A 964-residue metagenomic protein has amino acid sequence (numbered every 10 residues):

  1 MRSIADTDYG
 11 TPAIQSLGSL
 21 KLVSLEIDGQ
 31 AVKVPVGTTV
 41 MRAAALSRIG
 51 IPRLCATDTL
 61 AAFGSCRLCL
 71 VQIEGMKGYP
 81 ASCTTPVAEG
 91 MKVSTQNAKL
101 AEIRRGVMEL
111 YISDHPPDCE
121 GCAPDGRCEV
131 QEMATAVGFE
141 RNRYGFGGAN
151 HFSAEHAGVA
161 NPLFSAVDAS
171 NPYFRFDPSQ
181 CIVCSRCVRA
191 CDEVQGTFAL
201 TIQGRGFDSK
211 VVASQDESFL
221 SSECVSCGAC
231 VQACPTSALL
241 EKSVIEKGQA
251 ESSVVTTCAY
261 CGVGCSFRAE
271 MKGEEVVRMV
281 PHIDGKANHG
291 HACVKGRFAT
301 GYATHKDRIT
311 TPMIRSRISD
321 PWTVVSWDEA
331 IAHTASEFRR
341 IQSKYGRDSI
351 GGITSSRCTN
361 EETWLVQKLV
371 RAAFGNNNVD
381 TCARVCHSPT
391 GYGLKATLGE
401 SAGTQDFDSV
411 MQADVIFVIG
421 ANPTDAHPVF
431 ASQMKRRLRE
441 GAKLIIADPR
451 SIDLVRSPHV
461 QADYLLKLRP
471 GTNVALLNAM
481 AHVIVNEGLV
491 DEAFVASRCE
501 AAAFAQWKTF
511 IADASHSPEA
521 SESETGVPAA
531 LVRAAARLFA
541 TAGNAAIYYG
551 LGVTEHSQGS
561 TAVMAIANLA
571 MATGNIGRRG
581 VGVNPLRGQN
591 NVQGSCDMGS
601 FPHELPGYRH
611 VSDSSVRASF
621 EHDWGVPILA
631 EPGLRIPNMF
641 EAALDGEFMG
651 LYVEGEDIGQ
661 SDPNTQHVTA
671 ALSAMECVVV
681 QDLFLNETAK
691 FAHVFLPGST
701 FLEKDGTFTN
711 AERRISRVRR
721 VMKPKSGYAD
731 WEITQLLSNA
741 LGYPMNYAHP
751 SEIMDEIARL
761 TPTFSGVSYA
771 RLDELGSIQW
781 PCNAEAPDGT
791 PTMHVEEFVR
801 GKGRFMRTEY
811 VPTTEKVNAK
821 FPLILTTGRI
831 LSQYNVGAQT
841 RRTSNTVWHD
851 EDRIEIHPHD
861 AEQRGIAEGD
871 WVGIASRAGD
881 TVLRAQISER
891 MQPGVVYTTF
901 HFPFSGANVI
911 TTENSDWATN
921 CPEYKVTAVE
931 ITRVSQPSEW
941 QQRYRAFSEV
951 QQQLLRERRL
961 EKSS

Functional and structural regions predicted by a protein language model:
R2-T7, P12-G18, L22-G37, A45 (+10 more regions): N-terminal export/assembly segments and adjacent metallocofactor-ligating motifs of anaerobic energy-metabolism
V32-E89: N-terminal cofactor/phosphate-binding cores enriched in small/glycine residues, especially glycine-rich loops such as
I73-Y79, R450-L454, F684-R719: Flexible glycine/proline-rich, aromatic-decorated loop/lid segments
P117-L163, V167, R317-P321, L489-P528 (+8 more regions): N-terminal leader/propeptide and maturation segments of large enzyme subunits in energy/redox metabolism and hydrolases
R371, E631, F640-F648, E656-E703 (+2 more regions): Hydrophobic alpha/beta core scaffold segments
F539-E641, E785-A786, E796-G803: A glycine-rich, hydrophobic/aromatic-adjacent loop/helix-cap motif
S595-C596, F601, S619, P750-S844: Long, low-complexity segments enriched in small/aliphatic residues
P724, Y728-I778, A784, S844-E855 (+1 more regions): Long, contiguous, secondary-structure-rich segments that constitute the structural scaffold of globular domains
